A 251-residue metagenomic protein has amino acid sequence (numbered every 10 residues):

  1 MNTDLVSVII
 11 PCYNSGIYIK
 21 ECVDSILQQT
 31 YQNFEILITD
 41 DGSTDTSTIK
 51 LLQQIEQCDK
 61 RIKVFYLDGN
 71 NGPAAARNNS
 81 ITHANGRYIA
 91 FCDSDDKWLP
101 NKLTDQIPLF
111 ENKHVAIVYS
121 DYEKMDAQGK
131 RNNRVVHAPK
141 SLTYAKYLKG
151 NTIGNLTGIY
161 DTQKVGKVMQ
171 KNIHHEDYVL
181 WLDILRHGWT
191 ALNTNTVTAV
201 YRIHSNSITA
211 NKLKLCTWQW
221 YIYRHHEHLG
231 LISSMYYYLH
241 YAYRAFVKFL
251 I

Functional and structural regions predicted by a protein language model:
M1-L27: N-proximal low-complexity "stem/linker" segments adjacent to membrane-targeting elements
T3-V6, L27-I38, D59-K63: Short loop->beta transition adjacent to catalytic acidic/histidine clusters or analogous donor-positioning motifs
D40-L51, D93: A conserved acidic beta->alpha catalytic loop
L67-A84: Glycine-rich, basic loop-to-helix element that forms the pyrophosphate-binding segment of sugar-nucleotide handling
T82, V135-W218: Conserved nucleotide-sugar donor-binding catalytic segment
I89: Short aromatic/hydrophobic "clamp" motif used to bind/position activated sugar donors
D93-K97, D121: The conserved acidic donor/metal-binding loop of glycosyltransferases
N101-N132: Conserved donor NDP-sugar-binding/catalytic core segment of glycosyltransferases
